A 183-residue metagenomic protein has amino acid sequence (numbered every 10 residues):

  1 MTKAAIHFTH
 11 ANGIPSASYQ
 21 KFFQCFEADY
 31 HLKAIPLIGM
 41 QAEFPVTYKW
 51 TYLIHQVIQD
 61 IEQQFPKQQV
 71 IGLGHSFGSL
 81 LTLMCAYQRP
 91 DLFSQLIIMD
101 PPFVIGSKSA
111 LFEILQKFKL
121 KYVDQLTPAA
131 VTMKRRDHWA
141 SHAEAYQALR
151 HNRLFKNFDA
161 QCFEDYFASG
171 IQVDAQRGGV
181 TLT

Functional and structural regions predicted by a protein language model:
T2-F44, D60: Conserved HGGG/HGGXW glycine-rich cap/lid loop of the alpha/beta-hydrolase fold
A4, Y30, Q68, F93-S94: A structural micro-motif
N12, W50, K134-H138: Aromatic-acidic/polar surface patches that form glycan- and anion
S18-K21, Y52-D60, M84, E144 (+2 more regions): Alpha-helical elements of Rossmann-like donor-binding domains used by nucleotide-donor carbohydrate transfer enzymes
K33-L73, F103, F112-L115: Active-site loop/oxyanion-hole signature of alpha/beta-hydrolase fold enzymes
Q69-E113: Conserved hydrolase catalytic core segment
F103-R135: A catalytic-pocket lid/entrance helix-loop region that shapes and gates access to the active site across common
T132, R136-T183: Alpha/beta-hydrolase
